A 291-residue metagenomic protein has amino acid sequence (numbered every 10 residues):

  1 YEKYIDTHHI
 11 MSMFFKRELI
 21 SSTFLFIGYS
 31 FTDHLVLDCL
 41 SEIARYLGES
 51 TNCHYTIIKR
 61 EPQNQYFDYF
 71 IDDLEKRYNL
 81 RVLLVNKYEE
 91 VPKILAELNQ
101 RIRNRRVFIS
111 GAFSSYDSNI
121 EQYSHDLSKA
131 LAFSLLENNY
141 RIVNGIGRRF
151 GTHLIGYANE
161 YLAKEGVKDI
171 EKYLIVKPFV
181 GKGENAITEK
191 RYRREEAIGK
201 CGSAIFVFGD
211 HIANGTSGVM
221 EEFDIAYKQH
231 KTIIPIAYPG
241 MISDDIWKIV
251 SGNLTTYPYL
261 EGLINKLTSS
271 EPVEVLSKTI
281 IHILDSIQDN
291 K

Functional and structural regions predicted by a protein language model:
Y1-I20, R191: Active-site gating loop/helix substructures
E2, D6, I27, F31 (+1 more regions): A short glycine-/small-residue-rich loop at the edge of a beta-strand within enzyme catalytic domains
H8-M11, V36, F67, S128 (+2 more regions): Amphipathic coiled-coil/heptad-repeat helices and related helical stalk/stem segments that mediate oligomerization
S12-V107, S124, N290-K291: SIR2/sirtuin-family catalytic core signature
L25-F26, F108-S110, A204-V207: Structural motif
Y29, I57-E61, A112, G209 (+1 more regions): Cofactor-binding loop segments of dinucleotide-utilizing enzymes, especially the Rossmann-like FAD- and NAD(P)+-binding
N104-S118: Generic N-terminal amphipathic, Lys/Arg-enriched alpha-helix
S115-Q288: Acidic/glycine-enriched connector segments
